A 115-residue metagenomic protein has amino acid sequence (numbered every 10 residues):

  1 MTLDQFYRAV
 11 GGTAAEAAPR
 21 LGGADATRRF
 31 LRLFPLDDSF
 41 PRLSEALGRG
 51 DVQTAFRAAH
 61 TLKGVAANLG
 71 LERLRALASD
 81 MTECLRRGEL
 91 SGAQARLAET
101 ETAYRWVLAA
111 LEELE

Functional and structural regions predicted by a protein language model:
M1-E115: Two-component system phosphorelay core
